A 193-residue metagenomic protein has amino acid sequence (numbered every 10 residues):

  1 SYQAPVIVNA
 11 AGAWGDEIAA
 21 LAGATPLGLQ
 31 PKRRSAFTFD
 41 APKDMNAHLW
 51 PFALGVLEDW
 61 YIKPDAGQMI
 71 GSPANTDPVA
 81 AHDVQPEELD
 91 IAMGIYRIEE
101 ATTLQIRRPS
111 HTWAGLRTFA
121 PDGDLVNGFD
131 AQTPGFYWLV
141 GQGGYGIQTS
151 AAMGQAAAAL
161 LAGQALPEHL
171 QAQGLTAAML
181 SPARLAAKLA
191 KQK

Functional and structural regions predicted by a protein language model:
Y2, T118, Q148-T149: Substrate-binding strand-loop-helix patch in Rossmann-like NAD(P)-dependent oxidoreductase/epimerase domains
Y2-L49: Central helical "cap/lid" subdomain
I18-A20, A81, Q148-T149: Short glycine-/acidic-enriched loop or helix-start segments at secondary-structure transitions that form or flank
L21-G23, T103, A152, A159: Oxidoreductase and adenylate-handling cofactor-binding alpha/beta cores
T25-G28, A41-G135: Active-site lid/adjacent beta-loop-alpha segment flanking the redox-cofactor pocket in flavoenzymes
K32-S35, E58, G123, T176: Residues that flank catalytic or metal-binding motifs in active/ligand-binding sites
Q132-K193: C-terminal lid/capping helical subdomain adjacent to the catalytic/cofactor pocket in oxidative enzymes
